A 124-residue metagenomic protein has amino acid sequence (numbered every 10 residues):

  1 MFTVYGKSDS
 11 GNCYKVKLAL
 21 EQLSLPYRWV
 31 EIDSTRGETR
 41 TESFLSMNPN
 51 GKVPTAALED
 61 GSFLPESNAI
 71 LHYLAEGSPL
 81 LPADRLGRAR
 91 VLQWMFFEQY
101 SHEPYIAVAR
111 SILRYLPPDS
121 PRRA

Functional and structural regions predicted by a protein language model:
M1-D9, Y14-R123: GST-like domain detector, emphasizing the conserved glutathione-binding G-site in the N-terminal thioredoxin-like
